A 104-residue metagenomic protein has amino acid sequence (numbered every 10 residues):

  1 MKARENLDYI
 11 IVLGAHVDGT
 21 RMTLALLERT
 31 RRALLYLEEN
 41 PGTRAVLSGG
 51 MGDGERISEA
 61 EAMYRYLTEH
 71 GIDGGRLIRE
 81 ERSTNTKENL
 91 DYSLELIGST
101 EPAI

Functional and structural regions predicted by a protein language model:
K2-I104: A structural signal for short, hydrophobic/glycine-enriched beta-strand patches
